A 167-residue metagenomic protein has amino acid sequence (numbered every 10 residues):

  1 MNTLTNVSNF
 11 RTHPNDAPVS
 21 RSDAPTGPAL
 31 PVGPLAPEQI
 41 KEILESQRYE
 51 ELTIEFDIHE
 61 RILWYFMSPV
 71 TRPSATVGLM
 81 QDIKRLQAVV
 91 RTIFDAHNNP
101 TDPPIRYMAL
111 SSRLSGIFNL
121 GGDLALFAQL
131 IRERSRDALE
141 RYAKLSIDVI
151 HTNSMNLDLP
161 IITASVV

Functional and structural regions predicted by a protein language model:
T3-A109: Conserved CoA-thioester-binding segment of acyl-CoA-metabolizing enzymes
V77, Q81, A125, D137-E140: Generic alpha-helical secondary structure signal
I83, Q87-R134, D148-S165: A structural preference for short, pocket-lining loop segments at secondary-structure junctions
I131-A143: A short acidic, glycine-rich active-site loop that binds or catalyzes chemistry on phosphate/adenosine moieties
